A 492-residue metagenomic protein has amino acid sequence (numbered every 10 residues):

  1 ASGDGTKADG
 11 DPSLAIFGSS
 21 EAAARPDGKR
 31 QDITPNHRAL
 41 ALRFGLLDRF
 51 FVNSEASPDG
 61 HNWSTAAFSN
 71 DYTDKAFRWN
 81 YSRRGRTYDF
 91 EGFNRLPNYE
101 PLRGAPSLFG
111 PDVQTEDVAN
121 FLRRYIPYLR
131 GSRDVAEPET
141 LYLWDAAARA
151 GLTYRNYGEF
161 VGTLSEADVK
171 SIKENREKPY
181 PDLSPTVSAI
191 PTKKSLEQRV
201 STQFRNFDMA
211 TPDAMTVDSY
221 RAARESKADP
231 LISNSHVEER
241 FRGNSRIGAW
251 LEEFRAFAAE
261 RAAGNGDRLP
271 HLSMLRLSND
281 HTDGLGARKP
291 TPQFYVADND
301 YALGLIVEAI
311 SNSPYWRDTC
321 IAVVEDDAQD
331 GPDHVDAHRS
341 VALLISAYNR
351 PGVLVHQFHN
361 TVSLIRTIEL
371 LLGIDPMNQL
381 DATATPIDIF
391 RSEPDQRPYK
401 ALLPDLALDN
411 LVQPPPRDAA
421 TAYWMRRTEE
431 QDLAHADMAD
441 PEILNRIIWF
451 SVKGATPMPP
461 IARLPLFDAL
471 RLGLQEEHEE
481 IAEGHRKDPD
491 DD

Functional and structural regions predicted by a protein language model:
A1-D492: N-terminal pro-sequences and low-complexity stem/linker regions of secreted or lumenal proteins
